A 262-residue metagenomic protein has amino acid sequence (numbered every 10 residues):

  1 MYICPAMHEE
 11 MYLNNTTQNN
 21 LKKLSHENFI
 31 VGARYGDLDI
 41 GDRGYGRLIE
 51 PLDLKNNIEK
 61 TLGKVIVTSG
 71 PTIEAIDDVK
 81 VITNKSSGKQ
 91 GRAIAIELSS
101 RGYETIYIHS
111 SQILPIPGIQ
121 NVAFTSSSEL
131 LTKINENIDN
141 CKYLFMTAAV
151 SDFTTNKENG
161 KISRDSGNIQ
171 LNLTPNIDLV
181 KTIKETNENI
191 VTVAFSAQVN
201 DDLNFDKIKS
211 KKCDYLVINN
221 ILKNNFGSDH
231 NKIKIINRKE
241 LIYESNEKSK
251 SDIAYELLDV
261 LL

Functional and structural regions predicted by a protein language model:
M1-D37, G44-I58, T186-L216: Short, glycine-/small-residue-rich phosphate/pyrophosphate-handling segment
Y12-N14, I76-T83, F153-L171, G227: Glycine/threonine-rich flexible loop motifs
Q18, K22, K64-S126: Glycine-rich phosphate/diphosphate-binding loop of Rossmann-like nucleotide-binding domains
Y35-G63, L222-L262: Glycine-rich phosphate/pyrophosphate-binding loop and the adjoining helix
T83-E97, R101, I162-K181, I218 (+1 more regions): Gly/Ser/Thr-rich active-site loops/lids in small-molecule metabolic enzymes that frequently grip phosphoryl groups
H109, S151, K212-I236: Conserved phosphate-donor
T125-N220: Glycine-rich phosphate-binding loop
